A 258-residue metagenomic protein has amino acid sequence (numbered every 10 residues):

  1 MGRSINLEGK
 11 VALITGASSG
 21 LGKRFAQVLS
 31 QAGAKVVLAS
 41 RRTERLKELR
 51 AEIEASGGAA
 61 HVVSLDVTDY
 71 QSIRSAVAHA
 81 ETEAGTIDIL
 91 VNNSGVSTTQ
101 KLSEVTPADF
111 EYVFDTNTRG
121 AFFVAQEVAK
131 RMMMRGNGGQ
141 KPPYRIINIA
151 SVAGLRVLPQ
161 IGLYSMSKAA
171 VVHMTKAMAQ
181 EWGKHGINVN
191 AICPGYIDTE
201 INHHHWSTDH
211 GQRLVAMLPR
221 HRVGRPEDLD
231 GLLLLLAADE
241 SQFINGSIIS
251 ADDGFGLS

Functional and structural regions predicted by a protein language model:
G2-S4, R156, L234, N245-S258: Short C-terminal tail/terminal secondary-structure segment of NAD(P)H-dependent dehydrogenase/reductase domains
V11, S18-S19: Conserved glycine-rich cofactor-binding loop
T43, S64-A76, P107, D228: The beta1-alpha1 cofactor-binding region of Rossmann-like NAD(H)/NADP(H)-dependent oxidoreductases
K101-L102, D109-F114, N202, L214: Substrate-binding pocket helix/loop in short-chain dehydrogenase/reductase
A125, S167, T175: Active-site helix of classical SDR
S151: Residue(s) in the substrate-gating loop at a strand-loop-helix junction that position the organic substrate next
G183, N188, I244-G246: Short, small/polar-rich loop/turn modules that mediate ligand/substrate recognition or access, typified
